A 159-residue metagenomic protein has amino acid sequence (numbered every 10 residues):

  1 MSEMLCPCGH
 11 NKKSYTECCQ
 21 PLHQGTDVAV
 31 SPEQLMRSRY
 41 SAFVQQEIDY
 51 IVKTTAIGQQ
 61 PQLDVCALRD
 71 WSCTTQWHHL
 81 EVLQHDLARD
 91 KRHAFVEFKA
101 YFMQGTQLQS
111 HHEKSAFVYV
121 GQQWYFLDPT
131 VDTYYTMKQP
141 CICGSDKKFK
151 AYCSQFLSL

Functional and structural regions predicted by a protein language model:
M1-C8, T16-T26: Contiguous mid-protein beta-loop-alpha structural module that forms a pocket-lining wall or clamp of enzyme active
S2-K13, M137-K147: Short Cys/His-rich zinc-binding micro-motifs
E17-C19, K150-S154: Cysteine-centered loop/knuckle micro-motif
P21-L63: Core segments of small alpha/beta cavity-forming domains
K53-V82: Short solvent-exposed beta->alpha transition segments
S72-S110: Surface-exposed, charged secondary-structure patches
F95-E97, F102, W124-D128, Q139 (+1 more regions): Long C-terminal interaction/binding lobes of large macromolecular proteins
H112-M137: Short beta-strand edge/turn micro-motifs at domain boundaries
